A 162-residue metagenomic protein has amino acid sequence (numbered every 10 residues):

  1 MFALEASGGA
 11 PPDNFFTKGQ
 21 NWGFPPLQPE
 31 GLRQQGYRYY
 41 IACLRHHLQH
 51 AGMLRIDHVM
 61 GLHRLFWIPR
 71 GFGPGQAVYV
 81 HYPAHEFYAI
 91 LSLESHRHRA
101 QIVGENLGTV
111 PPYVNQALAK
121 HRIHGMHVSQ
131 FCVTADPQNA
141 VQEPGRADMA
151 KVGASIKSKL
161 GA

Functional and structural regions predicted by a protein language model:
M1-A162: Alpha-amylase-like alpha-glycosidases and glucanotransferases acting on alpha-linked glucans and related
